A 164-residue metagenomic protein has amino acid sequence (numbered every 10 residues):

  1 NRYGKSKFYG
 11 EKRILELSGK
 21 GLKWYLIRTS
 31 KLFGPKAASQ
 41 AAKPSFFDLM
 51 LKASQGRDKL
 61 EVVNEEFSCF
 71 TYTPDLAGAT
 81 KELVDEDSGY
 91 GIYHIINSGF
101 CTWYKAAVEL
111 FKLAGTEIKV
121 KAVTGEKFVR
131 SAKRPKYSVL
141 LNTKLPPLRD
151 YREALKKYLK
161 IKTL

Functional and structural regions predicted by a protein language model:
N1, S68-T71, C101, L140 (+1 more regions): Residue-level signal for the nucleotide or nucleotide-sugar donor/cofactor binding architecture
S6: Active-site helix of classical SDR
E11, K43-F47, T73, W103-A107 (+1 more regions): A general structural signal for well-ordered alpha-helical segments in protein cores
R13-F67, D75: NAD(P)-dependent short-chain dehydrogenase/reductase
R28-T29, V63, N97, T124 (+1 more regions): A secondary-structure boundary/capping signal
L76, T80, I95, A106 (+2 more regions): Non-catalytic, hydrophobic alpha-helical segments
A79, E86-A132, K136, L159: Mid/C-terminal beta-alpha module of Rossmann-like enzyme folds, strongest in SDR-family dehydrogenases/epimerases
I118, K133-L164: C-terminal amphipathic/interface module of NAD(P)-dependent oxidoreductases and related NAD-binding regulators
